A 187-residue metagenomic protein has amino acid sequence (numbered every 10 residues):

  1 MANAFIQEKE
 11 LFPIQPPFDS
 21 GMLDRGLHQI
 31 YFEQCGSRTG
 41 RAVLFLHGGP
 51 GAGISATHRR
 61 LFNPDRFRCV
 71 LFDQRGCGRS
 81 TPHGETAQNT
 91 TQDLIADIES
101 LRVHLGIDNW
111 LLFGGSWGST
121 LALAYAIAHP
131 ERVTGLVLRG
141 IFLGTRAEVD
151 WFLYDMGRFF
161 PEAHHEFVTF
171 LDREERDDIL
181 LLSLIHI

Functional and structural regions predicted by a protein language model:
E8-Q29: N-terminal cap/lid segment of alpha/beta-hydrolase-fold proteins
D24-P82: Conserved HGGG/HGGXW glycine-rich cap/lid loop of the alpha/beta-hydrolase fold
H83-L94, E148-D150, Y154-D155: Catalytic nucleophile-loop/oxyanion-hole region of alpha/beta-hydrolase and closely related hydrolase-like folds
Q92-W110: Conserved acidic catalytic loop of the alpha/beta-hydrolase fold
D108-A147: Conserved hydrolase catalytic core segment
V133-L181: A catalytic-pocket lid/entrance helix-loop region that shapes and gates access to the active site across common
I185-I187: Conserved small/polar residues in nucleotide/adenosyl-binding loops
